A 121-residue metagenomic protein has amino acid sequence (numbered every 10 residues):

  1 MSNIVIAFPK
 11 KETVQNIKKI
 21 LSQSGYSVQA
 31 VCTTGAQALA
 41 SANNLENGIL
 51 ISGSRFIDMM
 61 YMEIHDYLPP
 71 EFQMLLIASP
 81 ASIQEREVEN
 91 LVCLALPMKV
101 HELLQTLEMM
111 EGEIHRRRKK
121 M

Functional and structural regions predicted by a protein language model:
A7-F8: Conserved acidic carboxylate
K11-A30: Two-component/phosphorelay signaling modules centered on CheY-like receiver
V14, G35-A38, G48-P69, S79-S82: Conserved phosphotransfer microenvironments
N44-L45: Active-site charged/polar residues at nucleotide-handling catalytic sites that mediate phosphoryl, nucleotidyl
E63, A78-A95, Q105: Alpha4 helix (beta4-alpha4-beta5 surface) of REC/receiver domains from two-component response regulators
M98-E111: C-terminal output helix
E108-M121: The C-terminal output helix
